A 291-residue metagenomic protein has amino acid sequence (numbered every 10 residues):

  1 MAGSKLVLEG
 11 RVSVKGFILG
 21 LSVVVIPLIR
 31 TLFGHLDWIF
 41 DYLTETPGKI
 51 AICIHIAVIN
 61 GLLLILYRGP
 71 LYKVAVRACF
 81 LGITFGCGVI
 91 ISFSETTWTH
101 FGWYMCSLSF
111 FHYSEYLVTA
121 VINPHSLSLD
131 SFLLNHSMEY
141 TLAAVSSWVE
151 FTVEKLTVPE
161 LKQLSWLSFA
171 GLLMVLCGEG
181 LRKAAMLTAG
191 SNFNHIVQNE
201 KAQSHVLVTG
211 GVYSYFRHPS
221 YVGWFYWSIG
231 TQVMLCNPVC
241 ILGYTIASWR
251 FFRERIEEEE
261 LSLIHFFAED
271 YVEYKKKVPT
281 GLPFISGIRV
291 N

Functional and structural regions predicted by a protein language model:
M1-Q203, G230-N291: Membrane-anchoring alpha-helices and their flanking helix-loop junctions
I196-W224: Active-site-proximal inter-transmembrane loops
